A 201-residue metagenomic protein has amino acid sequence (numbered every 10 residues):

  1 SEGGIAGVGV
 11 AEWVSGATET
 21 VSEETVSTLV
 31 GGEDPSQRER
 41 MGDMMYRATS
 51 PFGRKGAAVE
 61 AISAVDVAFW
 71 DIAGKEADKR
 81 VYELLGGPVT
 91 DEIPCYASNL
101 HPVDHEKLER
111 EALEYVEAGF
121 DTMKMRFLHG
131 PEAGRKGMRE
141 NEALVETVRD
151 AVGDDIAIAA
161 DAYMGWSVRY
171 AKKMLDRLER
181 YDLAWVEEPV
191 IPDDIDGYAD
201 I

Functional and structural regions predicted by a protein language model:
E2-E76: Metal- or metallocofactor-binding catalytic centers and their adjacent structured scaffolds across diverse enzyme
S27, G42, T49, I62 (+5 more regions): Generic secondary-structure boundary/loop-capping signal
G32, K79, G87, D154-D155 (+1 more regions): Short, well-ordered coil loops that connect the C-terminus of an alpha-helix to the N-terminus of a beta-strand
P35, R54, Y82, T90 (+1 more regions): Secondary-structure boundary/capping residues
E39-G42, L85, E109, K172: Generic structural signal for individual residues within well-ordered alpha-helical segments across diverse proteins
D66-P102: Glycine-rich, aromatic-flanked loop segments that form ligand/cofactor-binding clefts across common enzyme folds
E92-D200: Metal-dependent enolase-superfamily TIM-barrel catalytic cores that perform enediolate-based chemistry
